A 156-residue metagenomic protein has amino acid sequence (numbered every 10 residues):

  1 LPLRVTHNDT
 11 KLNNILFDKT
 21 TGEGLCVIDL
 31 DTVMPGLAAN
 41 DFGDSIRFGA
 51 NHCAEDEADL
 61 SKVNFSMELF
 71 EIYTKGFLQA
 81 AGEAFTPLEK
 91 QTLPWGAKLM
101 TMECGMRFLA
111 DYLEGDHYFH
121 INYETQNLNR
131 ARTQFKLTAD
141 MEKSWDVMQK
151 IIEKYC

Functional and structural regions predicted by a protein language model:
L1-N40: Active-site acidic catalytic loop and adjacent metal/ATP-binding pocket of ATP-dependent phosphoryl transfer enzymes
P2, H7, M34, F65 (+3 more regions): Secondary-structure capping and boundary motifs in well-ordered enzyme cores
K11-N14, D44, M106, L137: Hydrophobic side chains within alpha-helical segments
G22-G24, F42-D44, A54, E124 (+2 more regions): Residues in and immediately flanking transmembrane alpha helices
A39-E83, L99-Y118: Active-site activation/catalytic loop segments of kinase-like enzymes and analogous catalytic loops in related
F85-A97: All-alpha amphipathic helical-bundle segments outside canonical DNA-binding/catalytic cores that form hydrophobic
E103-C156: ATP/Mg2+ or Mg2+-diphosphate-binding catalytic cores that bind nucleotide phosphates or diphosphates via glycine-rich
